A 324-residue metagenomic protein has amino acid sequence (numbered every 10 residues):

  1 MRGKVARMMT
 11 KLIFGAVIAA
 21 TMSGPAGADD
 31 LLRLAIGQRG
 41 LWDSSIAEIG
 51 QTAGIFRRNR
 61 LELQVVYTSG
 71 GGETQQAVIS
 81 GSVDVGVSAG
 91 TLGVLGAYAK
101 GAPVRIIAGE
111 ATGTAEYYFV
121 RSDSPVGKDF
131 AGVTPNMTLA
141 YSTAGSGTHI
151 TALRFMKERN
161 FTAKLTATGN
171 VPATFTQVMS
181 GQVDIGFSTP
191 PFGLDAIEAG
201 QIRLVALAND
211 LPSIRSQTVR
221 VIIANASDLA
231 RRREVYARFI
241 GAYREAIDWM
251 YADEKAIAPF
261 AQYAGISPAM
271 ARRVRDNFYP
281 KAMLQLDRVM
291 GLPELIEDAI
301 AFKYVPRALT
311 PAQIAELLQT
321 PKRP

Functional and structural regions predicted by a protein language model:
R2-F14: Bacterial N-terminal signal peptides that target proteins for export
F14-I18, M22: Hydrophobic helical h-region of N-terminal Sec-dependent signal peptides in bacterial secretory/periplasmic proteins
G24-A28: Sec/Tat signal peptide C-region and signal peptidase I cleavage site
D29-F161, L165-T168, Q177-S180, D184-P190 (+2 more regions): Short, glycine-/small- and polar/acidic-enriched structural segments that line small-molecule recognition paths
R58, G132, D210-R215, P280-R288: Short, solvent-exposed loop/beta-turn-alpha elements that line the ligand-binding surface or hinge of extracytoplasmic
L92, P172-Q262: Pocket-lining segment of extracytoplasmic ligand-binding domains
E110-V120, R203-L229, A312-P324: Periplasmic-binding protein-like
A230-P306: Secondary-structure end/capping motifs
